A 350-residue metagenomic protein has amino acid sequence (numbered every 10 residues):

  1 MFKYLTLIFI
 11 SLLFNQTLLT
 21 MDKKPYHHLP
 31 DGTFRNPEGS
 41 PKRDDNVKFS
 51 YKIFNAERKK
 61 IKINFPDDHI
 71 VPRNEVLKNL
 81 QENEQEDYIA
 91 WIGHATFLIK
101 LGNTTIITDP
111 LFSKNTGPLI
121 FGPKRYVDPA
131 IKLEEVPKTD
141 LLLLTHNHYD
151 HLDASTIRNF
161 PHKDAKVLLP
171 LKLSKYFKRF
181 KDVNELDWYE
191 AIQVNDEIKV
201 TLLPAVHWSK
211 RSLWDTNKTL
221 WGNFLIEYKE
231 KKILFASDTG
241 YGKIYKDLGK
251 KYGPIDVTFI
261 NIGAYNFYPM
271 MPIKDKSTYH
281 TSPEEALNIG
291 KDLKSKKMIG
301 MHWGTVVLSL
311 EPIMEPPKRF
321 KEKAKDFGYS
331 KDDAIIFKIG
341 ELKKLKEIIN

Functional and structural regions predicted by a protein language model:
Y4-L13: Sec-dependent N-terminal signal peptides
Q16-E135, I226-S237, D256-I262, E322: Metallo-beta-lactamase
K24-G32, N36-P37, L141, K166-L168 (+3 more regions): Cap/insert and terminal regions of metallo-dependent hydrolase folds
K62-E86, K166-K231, R319-E341, L345-I349: Metallo-beta-lactamase
I99, D109, H146, D153 (+5 more regions): Divalent metal-coordination and catalytic microenvironments
P110-F112, N147, A205-V206, S237-T239 (+2 more regions): Active-site metal-binding loops of divalent metal-dependent hydrolases
F112-P129, W208-W214, N266-Y279: Acidic/histidine-rich helix-loop elements that form or flank divalent-metal/phosphate-binding sites at the catalytic
F121-L168, G253-F259: Active-site metal-binding motif and surrounding structural segment of the metallo-beta-lactamase
